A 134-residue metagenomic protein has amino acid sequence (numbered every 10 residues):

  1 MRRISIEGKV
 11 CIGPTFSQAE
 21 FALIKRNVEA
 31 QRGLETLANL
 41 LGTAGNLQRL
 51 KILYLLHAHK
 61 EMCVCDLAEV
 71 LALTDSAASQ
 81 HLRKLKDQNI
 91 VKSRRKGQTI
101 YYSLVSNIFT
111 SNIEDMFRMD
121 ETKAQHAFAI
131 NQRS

Functional and structural regions predicted by a protein language model:
M1-T36, V105-S134: Amphipathic alpha-helical dimerization/coiled-coil segments that flank or bridge DNA-binding/regulatory modules
N27-T74, I100-I108: N-terminal helix-turn-helix DNA-binding core of bacterial DNA-binding proteins
H57-K60, K86, F117: Residue-level detector of secondary-structure transition/capping positions
L71-A72, Q88, K92, I130-S134: Extended alpha-helical regions
L82-R83: Short, hydrophobic-biased segments on the C-terminal half of alpha helices that form "recognition helices"
K86-K96, S103: Beta-hairpin "wing" of winged helix-turn-helix
